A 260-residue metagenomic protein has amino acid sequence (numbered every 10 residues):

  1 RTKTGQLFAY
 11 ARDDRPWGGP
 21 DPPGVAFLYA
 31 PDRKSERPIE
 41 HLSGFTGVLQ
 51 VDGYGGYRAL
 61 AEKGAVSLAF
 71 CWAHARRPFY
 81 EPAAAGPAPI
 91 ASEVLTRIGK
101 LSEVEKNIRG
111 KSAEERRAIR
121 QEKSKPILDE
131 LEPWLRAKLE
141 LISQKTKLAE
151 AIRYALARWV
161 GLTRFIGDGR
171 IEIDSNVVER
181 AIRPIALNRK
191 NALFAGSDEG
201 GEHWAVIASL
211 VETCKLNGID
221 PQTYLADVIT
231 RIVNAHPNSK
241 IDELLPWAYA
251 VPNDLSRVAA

Functional and structural regions predicted by a protein language model:
R1-A260: Catalytic center-proximal scaffold of phosphoryl-transfer enzymes
